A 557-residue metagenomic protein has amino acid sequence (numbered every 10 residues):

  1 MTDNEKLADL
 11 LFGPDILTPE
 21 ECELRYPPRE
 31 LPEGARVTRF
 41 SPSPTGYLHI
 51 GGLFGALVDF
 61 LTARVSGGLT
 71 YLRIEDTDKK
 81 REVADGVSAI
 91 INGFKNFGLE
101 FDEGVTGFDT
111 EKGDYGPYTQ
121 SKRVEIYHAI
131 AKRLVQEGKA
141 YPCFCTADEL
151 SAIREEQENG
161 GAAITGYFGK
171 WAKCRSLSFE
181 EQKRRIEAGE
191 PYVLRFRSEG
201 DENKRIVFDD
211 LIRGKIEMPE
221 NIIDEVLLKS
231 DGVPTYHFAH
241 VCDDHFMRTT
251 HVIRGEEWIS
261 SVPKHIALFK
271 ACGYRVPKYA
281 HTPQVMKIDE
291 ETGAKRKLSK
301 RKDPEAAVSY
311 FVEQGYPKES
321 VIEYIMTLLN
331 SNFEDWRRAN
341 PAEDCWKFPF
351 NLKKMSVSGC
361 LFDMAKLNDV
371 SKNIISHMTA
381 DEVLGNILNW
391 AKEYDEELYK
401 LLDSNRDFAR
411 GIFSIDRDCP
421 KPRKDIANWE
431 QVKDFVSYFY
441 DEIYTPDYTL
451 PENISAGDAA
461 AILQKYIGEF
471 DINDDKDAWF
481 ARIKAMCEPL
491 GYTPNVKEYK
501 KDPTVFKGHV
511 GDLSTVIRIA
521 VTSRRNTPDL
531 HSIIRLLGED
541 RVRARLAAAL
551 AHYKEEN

Functional and structural regions predicted by a protein language model:
T2-G160, S260-Y274, S320: N-terminal Rossmann-like or analogous alpha/beta NTP/dinucleotide-binding catalytic cores that position adenine
A35-R39, Y71, D303-A306, D344-L352 (+1 more regions): Short amphipathic alpha-helical segments and their helix-coil junctions
T38-T45, Y71-D76, F246-V252, E305-V308 (+3 more regions): Glycine- and acidic
I50-L53, A84, I259, G315 (+5 more regions): Conserved structured core elements
D59, I90, L134, G138 (+8 more regions): Residue-level signal for inorganic ion chemistry
R133, Y141-H281, M286-L298, A307 (+3 more regions): Active-site cores that bind ATP or allylic diphosphates and position pyrophosphate for catalysis
C272-N453, T522-N557: Catalytic adenosine-cofactor/nucleotide-binding cores of aminoacyl-tRNA synthetases and other
R482-L537, R541: Helix-rich, typically C-terminal accessory recognition domains appended to large enzymatic cores
